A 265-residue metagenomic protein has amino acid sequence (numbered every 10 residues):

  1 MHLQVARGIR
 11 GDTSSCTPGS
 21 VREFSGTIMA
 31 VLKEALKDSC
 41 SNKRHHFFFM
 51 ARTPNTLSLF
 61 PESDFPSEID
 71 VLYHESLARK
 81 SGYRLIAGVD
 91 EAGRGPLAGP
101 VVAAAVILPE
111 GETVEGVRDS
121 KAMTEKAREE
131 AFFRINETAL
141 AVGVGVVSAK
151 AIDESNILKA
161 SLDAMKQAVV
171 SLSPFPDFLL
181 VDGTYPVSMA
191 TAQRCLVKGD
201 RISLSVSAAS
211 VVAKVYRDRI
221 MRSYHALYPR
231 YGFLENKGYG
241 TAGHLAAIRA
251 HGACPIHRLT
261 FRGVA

Functional and structural regions predicted by a protein language model:
M1-C16: Extreme N-terminal basic, low-complexity initiation segments that serve as generic localization/processing leaders
R22-G26, A30-A265: RNase H-like, Mg2+-dependent phosphodiesterase core, and more generally RNA phosphate-backbone-engaging helix-loop
